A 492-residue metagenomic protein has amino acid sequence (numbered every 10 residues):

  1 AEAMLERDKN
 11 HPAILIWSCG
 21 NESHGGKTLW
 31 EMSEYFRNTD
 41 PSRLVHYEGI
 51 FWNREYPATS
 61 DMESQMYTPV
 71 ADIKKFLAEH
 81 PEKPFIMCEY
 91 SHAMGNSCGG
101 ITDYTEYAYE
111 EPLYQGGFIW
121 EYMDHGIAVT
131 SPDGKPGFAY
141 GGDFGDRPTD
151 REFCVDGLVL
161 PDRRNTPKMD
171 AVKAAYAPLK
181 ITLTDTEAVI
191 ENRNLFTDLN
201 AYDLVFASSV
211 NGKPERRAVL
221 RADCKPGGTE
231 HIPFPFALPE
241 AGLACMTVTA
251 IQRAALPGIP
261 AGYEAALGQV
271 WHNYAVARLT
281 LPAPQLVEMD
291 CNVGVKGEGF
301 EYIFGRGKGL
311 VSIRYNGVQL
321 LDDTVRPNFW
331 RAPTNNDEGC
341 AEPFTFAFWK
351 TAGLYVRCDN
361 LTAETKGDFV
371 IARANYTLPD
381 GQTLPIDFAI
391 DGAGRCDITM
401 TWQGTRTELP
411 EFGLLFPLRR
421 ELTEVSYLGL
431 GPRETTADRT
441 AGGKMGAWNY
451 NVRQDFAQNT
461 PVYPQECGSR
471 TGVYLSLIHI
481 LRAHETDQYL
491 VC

Functional and structural regions predicted by a protein language model:
A1-T186, N194-N200, V205-N211: Extended substrate-binding grooves/exosites of carbohydrate-active enzymes
T186-A188, C396: Structural beta-strand segments of beta-rich domains
A188-N192, F196-L220, I232, L243-A250: Beta-strand-rich binding/interaction modules
D223-T229, A241, D290: Solvent-exposed, conformationally flexible loop/turn segments
E230-A237: Exposed aromatic-hydrophobic patches
A237-A241, N273-E485: Beta-strand/loop-rich accessory regions of lumenal/periplasmic or secreted enzymes, predominantly carbohydrate-active
E240-V276: Terminal connector regions
V491-C492: Hydrophobic alpha-helical segments, chiefly the membrane-spanning helices and signal/signal-anchor peptides
